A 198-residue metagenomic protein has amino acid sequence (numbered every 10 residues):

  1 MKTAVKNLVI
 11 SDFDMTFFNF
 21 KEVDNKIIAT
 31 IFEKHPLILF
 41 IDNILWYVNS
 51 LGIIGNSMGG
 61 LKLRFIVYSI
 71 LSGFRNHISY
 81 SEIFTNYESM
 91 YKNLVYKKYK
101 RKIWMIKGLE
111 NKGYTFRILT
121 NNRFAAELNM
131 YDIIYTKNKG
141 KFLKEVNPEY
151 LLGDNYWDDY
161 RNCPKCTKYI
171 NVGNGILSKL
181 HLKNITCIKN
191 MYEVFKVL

Functional and structural regions predicted by a protein language model:
M1-A4, L128-L151, N155-L198: Asp-based, Mg2+/Mn2+-dependent phosphohydrolase catalytic module
M1-G59, L63: Active-site neighborhood of HAD-like aspartate-dependent phosphohydrolases
I10-F13, F18, L119, L152 (+1 more regions): Short hydrophobic segments within beta-strands
T16-F18, V23-D24, R123-A126, Y156-D158 (+1 more regions): Short, solvent-exposed loop/turn segments at secondary-structure junctions
F40-K92: A metal-dependent, Asp-based hydrolase signature
T85-Y96, A126-T136: Glycine-rich phosphate-binding "P-loop"
N86-R117: Short, acidic loop-to-helix structural element flanking the phosphoryl-transfer center in phosphate-processing enzymes
T115-Y131: Glycine/proline-rich, flexible active-site/cofactor-binding loop segments that harbor closely spaced acidic
